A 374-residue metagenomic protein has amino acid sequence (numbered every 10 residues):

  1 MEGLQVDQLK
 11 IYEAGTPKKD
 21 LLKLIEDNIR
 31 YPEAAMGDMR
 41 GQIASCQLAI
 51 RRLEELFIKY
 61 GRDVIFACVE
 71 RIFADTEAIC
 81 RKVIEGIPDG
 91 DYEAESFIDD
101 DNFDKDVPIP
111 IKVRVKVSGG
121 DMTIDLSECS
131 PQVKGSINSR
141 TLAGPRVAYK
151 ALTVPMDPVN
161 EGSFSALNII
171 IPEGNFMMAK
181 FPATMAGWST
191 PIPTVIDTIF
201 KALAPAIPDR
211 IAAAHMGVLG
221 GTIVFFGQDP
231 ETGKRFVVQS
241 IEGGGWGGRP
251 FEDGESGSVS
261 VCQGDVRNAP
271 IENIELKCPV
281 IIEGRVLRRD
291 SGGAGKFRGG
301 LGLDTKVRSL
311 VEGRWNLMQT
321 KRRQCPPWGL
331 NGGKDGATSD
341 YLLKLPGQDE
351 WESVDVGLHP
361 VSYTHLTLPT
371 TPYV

Functional and structural regions predicted by a protein language model:
M1-T123, S127-S362, L366, P372: Glycine/proline-enriched, intrinsically flexible loops and inter-domain linkers
